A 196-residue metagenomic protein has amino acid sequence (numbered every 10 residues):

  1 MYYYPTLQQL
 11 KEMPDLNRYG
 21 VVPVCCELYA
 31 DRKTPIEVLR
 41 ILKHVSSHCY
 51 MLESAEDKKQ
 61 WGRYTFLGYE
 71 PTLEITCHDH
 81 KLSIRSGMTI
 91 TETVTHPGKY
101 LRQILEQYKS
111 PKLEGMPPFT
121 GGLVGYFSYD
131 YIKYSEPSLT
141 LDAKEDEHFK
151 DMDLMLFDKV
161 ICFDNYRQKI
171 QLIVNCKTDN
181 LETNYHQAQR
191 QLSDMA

Functional and structural regions predicted by a protein language model:
M1-C49, S54-T93, Y129, K133-A196: Extended accessory regions or peripheral subdomains of proteins
L52, F119-T120: ATP-grasp fold ATP-binding core
W61, E114-P118: Exposed boundary/loop context
T72, V94, G98-L105, T120: Generic internal hydrophobic packing segments that stabilize the cores of diverse globular domains
G98-E114, E136-H148: Short acidic (Asp/Glu) patches
